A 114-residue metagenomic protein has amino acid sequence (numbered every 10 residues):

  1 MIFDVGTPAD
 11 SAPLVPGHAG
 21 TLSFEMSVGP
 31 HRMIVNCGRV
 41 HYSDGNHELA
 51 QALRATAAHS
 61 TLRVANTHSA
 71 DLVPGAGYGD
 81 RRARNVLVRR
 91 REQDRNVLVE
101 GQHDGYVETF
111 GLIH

Functional and structural regions predicted by a protein language model:
M1-H114: Catalytic and substrate-binding regions of extracellular carbohydrate-active enzymes, especially polysaccharide lyases
